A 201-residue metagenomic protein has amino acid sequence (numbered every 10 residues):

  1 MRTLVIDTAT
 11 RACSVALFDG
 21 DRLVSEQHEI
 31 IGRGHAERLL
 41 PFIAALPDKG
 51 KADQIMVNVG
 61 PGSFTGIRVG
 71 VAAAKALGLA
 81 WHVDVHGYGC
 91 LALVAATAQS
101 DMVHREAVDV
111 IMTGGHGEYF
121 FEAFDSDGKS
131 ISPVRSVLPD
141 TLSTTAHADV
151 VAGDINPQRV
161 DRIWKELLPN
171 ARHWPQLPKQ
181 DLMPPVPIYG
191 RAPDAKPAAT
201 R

Functional and structural regions predicted by a protein language model:
M1-L23, I30-E37, H86-R201: Oxyanion-binding and handling regions
A16, H28, Q54-N58: Short, conserved beta-strand segments within well-ordered enzyme catalytic domains that often line or immediately flank
E26-I31, V59-S63: A short glycine/serine-rich beta->alpha loop
R38, R68-A72, R162: Generic recognition of short, well-ordered alpha-helical segments
P41-A45, K75, L79, A96-D101: Short, well-ordered alpha-helices that flank and scaffold nucleotide-derived cofactor binding pockets
F42-Q54, T145-A146: Phosphate/pyrophosphate-binding loops at sites that engage ATP/ADP/AMP, CoA/4′-phosphopantetheine, polyphosphate
K51-G60, A148-N156: Short glycine-rich phosphate-binding loop at a beta-alpha junction
M56-V85, C90: DPxDG-like acidic metal-binding loop motif
